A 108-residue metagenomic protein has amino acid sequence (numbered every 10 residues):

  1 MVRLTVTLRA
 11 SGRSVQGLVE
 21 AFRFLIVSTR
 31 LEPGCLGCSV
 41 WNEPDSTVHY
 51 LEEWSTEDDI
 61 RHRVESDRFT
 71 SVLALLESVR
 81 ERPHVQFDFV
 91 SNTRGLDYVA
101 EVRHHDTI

Functional and structural regions predicted by a protein language model:
V2-L8, S39-S66: Short, well-ordered beta-strand segments in beta-rich or mixed alpha/beta enzyme and ligand-binding folds
T7-V19: Short, surface-exposed ligand-recognition loops at beta-strand->loop->(often short) alpha-helix junctions that present
A10-G12, T56, F89-S91: Non-catalytic surface loops within mature trypsin-like serine protease
S14-Q16, D58, G95: Residue-level signal for secondary-structure boundary sites
S14-Q16, L25-S28, V40: Intrinsically disordered, low-complexity segments enriched in polar/charged residues with Gly/Pro, especially when
F24-L36, E53-F87: An amphipathic, aromatic/His-enriched active-site/gating alpha helix that lines ligand/cofactor pockets
V40-D45, A74-I108: Glycine-rich beta-strand-turn "strand-cap" elements at beta-sheet edges
